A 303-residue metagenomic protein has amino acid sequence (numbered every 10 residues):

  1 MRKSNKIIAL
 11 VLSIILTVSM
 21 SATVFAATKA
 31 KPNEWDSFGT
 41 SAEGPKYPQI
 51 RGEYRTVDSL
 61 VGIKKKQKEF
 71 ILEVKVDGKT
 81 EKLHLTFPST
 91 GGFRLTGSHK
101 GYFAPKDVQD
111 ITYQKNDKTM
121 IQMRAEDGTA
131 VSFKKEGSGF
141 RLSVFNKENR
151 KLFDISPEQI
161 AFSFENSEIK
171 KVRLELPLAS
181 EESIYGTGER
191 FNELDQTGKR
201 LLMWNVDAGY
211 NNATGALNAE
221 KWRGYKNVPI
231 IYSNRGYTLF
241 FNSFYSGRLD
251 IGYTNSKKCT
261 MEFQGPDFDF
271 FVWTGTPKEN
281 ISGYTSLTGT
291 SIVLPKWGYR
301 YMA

Functional and structural regions predicted by a protein language model:
M1-V11: Bacterial N-terminal signal peptides that target proteins for export
V11-S19: Bacterial N-terminal signal peptides
V18-A30: Sec-dependent signal peptide cleavage junction
A30-A42, V74-G78, H84-F87, N116-K296 (+1 more regions): Catalytic and substrate-binding clefts that recognize carbohydrates or anionic sugar/phosphate headgroups
A30-V76: Signal-peptide-cleavage-adjacent N-terminal segments of secreted and extracellular proteins
K66, F87-G91, H99, D117: Residue-level recognition of beta-strand termini and adjacent short loop/turns
F70, S98-K100, Q109: Anion-recognition interface
F103-D117: Solvent-exposed beta-strand/loop surfaces of large extracellular or lumenal domains
